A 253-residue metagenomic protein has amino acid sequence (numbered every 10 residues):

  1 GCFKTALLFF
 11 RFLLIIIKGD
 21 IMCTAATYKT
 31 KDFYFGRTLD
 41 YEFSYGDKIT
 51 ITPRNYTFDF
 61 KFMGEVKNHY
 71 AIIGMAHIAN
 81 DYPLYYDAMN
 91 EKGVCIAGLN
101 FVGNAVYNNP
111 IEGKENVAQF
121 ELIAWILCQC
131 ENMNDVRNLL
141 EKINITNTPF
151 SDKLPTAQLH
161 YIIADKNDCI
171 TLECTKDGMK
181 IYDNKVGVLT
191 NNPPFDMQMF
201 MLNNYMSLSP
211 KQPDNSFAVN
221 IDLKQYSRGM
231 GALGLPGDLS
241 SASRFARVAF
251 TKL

Functional and structural regions predicted by a protein language model:
G1-I21: Short, Lys/Arg-enriched N-terminal segments with co-localized hydrophobic residues within the first ~10-30 amino acids
C2, C23, Y45, C95 (+3 more regions): Generic recognition of cysteine residues
A6, A76-I78, T148-L154: Short linear motifs in intrinsically disordered
G19-Y34, K48, L139, P149 (+3 more regions): C-terminus-biased signal that marks the final domain/tail of proteins
M22-K114, N147: A contiguous strand-loop segment
T30-K31, A88, C95, F101-G103 (+4 more regions): Peripheral peptide segments
L99, N109-V117, I143-V188: Acidic/His-rich structured neighborhood in mature extracellular/periplasmic domains
G113-T146, D238-L253: Alpha/propeptide regions of enzymes that mature by internal proteolysis
